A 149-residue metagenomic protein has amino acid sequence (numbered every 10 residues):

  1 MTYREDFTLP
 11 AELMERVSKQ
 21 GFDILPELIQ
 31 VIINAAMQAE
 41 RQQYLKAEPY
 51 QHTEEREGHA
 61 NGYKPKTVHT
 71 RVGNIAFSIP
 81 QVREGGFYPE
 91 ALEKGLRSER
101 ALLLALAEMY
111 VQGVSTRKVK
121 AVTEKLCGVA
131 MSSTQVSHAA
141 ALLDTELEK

Functional and structural regions predicted by a protein language model:
M1-A39, Q43, S98: Residue-centric detector for conserved, function-critical "anchor" positions in compact interaction modules
A36, E57, H138: Glycine/alanine-rich phosphate-binding loops at beta-alpha junctions
M37, E84, L106, V119 (+1 more regions): Residue-level signature of catalytic and energy-coupling elements of molecular machines, predominantly ATP/GTP-dependent
Q42-G58, T145-K149: Active-site phosphate-binding and catalytic loops of NTP-dependent enzymes
G58-Q112, G128-S133, A141: Basic, short loop/linker segments at the boundary and entry of helix-turn-helix/winged-helix-like folds
R117-G128: DNA-recognition alpha helix
A130, H138-K149: Short, basic alpha-helical nucleic acid-contact segments in DNA-binding proteins and DNA transaction factors
